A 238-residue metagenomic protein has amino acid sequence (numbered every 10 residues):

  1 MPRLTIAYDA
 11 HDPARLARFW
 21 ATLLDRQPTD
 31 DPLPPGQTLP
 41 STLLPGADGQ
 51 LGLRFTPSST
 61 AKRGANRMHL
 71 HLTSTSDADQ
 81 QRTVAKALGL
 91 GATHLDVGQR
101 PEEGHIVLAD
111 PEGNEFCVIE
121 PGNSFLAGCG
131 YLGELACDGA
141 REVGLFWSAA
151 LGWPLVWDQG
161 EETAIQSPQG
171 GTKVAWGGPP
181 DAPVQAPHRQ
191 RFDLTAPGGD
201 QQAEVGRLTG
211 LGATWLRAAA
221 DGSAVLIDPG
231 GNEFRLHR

Functional and structural regions predicted by a protein language model:
M1-L33, Q37-L39, L43-D96, A109-G160 (+2 more regions): Glyoxalase I/VOC metalloenzyme domain signal
P101-E103, A219-D221: Short, small/polar residue-rich loop motifs at catalytic or cofactor-binding pockets
